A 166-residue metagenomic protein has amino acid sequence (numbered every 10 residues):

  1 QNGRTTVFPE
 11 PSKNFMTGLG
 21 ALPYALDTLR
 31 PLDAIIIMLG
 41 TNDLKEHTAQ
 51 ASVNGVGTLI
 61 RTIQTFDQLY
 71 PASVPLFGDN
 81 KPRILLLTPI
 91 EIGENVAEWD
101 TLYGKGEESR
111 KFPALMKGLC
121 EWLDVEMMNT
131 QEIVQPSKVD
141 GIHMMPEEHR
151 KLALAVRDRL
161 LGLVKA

Functional and structural regions predicted by a protein language model:
Q1-A72, F77-G78, R83, E107-A114 (+2 more regions): Conserved SGNH/GDSL esterase-like catalytic core that processes O-acyl groups on lipids and polysaccharides
N2-R4, G93-A97, Q135-K138: Short acidic/His/Gly/Ser-rich catalytic and metal-binding motifs that mark active-site loops of diverse hydrolases
L26-R30, M116-C120, L161-V164: Extended, charge-rich low-complexity interaction segments
I36, L85-L87, E126-M128: Hydrophobic/aromatic beta-strand patches that form the interior of the parallel beta-sheet core in alpha/beta enzyme
L39-G40, T88-I90, Q131-E132: Short, well-ordered beta-to-alpha junction loops that form the rim of enzyme active sites and present histidine/acidic
T58, T62-F66, L115-L123, A155 (+1 more regions): Alpha-helical structural signal in soluble globular domains
Y70-P71, I92-T130: Substrate-gating cap/lid alpha-helix
E126, S137-A166: Histidine-centered active-site loop/cap adjacent to the catalytic His in serine esterases/O-acetyl transfer systems
